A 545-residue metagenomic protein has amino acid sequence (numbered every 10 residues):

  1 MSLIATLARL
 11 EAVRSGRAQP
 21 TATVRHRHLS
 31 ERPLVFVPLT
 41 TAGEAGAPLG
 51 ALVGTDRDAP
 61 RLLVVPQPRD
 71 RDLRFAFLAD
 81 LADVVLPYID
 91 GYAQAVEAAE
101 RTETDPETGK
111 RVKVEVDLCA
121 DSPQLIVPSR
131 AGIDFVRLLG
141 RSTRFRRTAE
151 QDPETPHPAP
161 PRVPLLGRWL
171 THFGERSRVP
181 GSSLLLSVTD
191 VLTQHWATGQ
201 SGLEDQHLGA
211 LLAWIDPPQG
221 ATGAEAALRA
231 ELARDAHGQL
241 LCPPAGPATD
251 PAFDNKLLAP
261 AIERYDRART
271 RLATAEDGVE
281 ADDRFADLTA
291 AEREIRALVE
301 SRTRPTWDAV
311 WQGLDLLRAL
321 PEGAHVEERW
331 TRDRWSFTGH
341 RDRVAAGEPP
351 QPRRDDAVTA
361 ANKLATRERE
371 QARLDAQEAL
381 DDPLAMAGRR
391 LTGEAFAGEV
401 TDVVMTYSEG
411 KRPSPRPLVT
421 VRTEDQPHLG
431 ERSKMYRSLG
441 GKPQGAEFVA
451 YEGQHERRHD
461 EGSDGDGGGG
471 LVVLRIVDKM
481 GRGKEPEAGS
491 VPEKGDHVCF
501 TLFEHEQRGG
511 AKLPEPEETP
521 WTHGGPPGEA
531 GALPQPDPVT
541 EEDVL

Functional and structural regions predicted by a protein language model:
M1-S122, F135, S142-R176, P180-G181 (+3 more regions): Long, charged/polar, low-complexity intrinsically disordered N-terminal extensions that precede catalytic
L7-L10, R284-L429: Accessory interdomain/linker segments of ATP-dependent helicases and helicase-like nucleic-acid enzymes that mediate
V37-A42, Q67, V127-R130, E424 (+1 more regions): Structural motif
T40, R422-Q426, R475-R482: Secondary-structure transition/turn motif
G50, P415-V419, G469-V472: Short aromatic-glycine-enriched beta-strand elements
E115-Q124, P128-K256, E263: Metal-dependent DNA phosphodiester-chemistry modules and their immediately adjacent helices/loops in DNA-processing
E204, A210-Q219, A224-E328: Activation corresponds to long, low-complexity, non-globular regions
E431, R437-G440, G445-L545: C-terminal effector modules of nucleic-acid-centric enzymes and ribosome-associated factors
